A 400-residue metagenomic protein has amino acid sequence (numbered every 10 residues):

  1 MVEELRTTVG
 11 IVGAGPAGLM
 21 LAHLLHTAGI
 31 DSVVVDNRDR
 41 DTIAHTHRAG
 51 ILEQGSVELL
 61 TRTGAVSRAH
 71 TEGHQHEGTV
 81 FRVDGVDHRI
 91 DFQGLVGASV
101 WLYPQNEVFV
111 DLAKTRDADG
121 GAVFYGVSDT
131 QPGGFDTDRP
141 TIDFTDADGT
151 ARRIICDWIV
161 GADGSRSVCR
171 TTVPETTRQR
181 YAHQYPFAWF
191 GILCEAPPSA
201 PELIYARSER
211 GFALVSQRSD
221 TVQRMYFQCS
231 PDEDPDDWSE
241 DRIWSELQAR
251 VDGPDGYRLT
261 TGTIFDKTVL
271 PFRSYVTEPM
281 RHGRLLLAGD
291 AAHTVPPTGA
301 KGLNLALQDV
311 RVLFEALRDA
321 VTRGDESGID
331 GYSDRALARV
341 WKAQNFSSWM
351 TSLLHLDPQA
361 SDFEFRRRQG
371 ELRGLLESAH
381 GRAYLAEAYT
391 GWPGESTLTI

Functional and structural regions predicted by a protein language model:
V2-A17: Beta1/beta-strand and adjacent pyrophosphate-binding region of the FAD-binding site in flavoprotein oxidoreductases
E3, A300, E315-I400: C-terminal helical "tail/cap" subdomain of flavin- and related membrane-associated enzymes
A14-T27, L112, T268-W349: Conserved mid-domain beta->alpha element of the FAD-binding
H26-H47: Glycine-rich FAD pyrophosphate-binding loop
V34-V35, G161, A206, A288: Generic enzyme active-site microenvironment
T42, D163-G164, V295: Glycine-rich, N-terminal phosphate-binding loop of Rossmann-like dinucleotide-binding domains
A44-R48, E53-D119, G133-D136: Active-site-adjacent segment of FAD-dependent monooxygenases/related oxidoreductases
K114, G121, S128-Q131, T137-F272 (+1 more regions): Conserved FAD-binding catalytic core of PHBH/FMO-like flavoproteins
